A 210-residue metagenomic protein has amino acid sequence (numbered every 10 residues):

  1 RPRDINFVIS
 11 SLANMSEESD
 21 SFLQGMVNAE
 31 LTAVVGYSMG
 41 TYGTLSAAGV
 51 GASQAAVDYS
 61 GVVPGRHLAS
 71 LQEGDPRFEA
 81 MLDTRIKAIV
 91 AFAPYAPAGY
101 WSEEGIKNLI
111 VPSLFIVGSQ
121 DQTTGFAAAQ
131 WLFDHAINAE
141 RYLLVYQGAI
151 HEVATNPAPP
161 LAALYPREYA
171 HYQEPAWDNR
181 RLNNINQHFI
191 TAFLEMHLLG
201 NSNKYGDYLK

Functional and structural regions predicted by a protein language model:
R1-E30, S46, A56-R66, S70 (+2 more regions): Alpha/beta-hydrolase active-site loop
V34-G36, I116: Short beta-strand immediately N-terminal to the catalytic nucleophile in serine-hydrolase-like folds
G36-G40, T44: Gly/Ala-rich beta-loop-alpha elbow adjacent to hydrolase catalytic centers
M39, Y95-A96, S119-Q122, Q147-I150: Acidic beta-to-alpha connecting loop that harbors the catalytic carboxylate
T44, Y100, Q122-A128, A154: Conserved alpha/beta-hydrolase "acid-adjacent" motif
S102-E103, G125-H135, A158: Short alpha-helix in the alpha/beta-hydrolase fold that links the catalytic acid
L109, F115-V117: Short beta-strand/loop motif that positions the catalytic acidic residue of the alpha/beta-hydrolase fold
N138-A139, G148-H151, N156-K210: Alpha/beta-hydrolase-fold serine-hydrolase catalytic core, especially in secreted/extracellular enzymes
